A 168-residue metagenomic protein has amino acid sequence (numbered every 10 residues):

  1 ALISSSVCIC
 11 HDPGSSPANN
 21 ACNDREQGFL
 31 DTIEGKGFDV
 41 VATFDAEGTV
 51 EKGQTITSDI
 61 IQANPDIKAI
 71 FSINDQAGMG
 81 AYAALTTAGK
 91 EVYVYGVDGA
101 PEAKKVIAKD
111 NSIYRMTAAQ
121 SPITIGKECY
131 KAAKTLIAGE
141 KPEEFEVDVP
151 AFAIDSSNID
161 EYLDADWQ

Functional and structural regions predicted by a protein language model:
A1-Q168: A residue-level marker of the well-folded mature domains of exported/periplasmic proteins
